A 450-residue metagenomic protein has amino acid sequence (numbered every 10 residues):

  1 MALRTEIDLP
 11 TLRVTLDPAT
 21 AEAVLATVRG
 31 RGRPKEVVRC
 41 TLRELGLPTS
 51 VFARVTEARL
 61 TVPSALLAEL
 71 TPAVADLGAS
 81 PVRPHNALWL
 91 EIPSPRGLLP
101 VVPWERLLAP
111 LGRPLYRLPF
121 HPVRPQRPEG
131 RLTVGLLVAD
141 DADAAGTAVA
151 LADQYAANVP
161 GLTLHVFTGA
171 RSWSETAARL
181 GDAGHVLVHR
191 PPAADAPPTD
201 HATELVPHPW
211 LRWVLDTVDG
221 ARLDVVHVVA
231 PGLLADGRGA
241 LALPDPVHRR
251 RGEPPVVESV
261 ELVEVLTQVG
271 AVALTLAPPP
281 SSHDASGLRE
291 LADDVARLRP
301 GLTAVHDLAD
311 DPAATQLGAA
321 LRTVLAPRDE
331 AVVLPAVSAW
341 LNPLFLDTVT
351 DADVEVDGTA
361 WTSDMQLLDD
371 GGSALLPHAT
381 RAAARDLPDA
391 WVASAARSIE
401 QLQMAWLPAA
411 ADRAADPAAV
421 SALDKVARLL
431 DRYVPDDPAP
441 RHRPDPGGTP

Functional and structural regions predicted by a protein language model:
M1-L108, G112, P128, D353 (+1 more regions): Non-catalytic, solvent-exposed interaction/assembly segments
V38-F52, T56, L180-T199, V225: Extended charged low-complexity segments that act as oligomerization/scaffolding linkers
E91-R96, L137-D141, T168-R171, V229-P231 (+2 more regions): Structural motif
G97-T217, V265, A411-D445: Catalytic-core domains of enzymes
R179-P192, A296-R297, G318-A339: Acidic, Ser/Thr-rich peripheral helices and adjacent loops at domain boundaries
D224-T315: Catalytic cores of nucleophile-dependent amide-cleaving enzymes
A320-S373: A conserved mid-domain beta-alpha-beta active-site/ligand-binding segment of alpha/beta enzyme cores
